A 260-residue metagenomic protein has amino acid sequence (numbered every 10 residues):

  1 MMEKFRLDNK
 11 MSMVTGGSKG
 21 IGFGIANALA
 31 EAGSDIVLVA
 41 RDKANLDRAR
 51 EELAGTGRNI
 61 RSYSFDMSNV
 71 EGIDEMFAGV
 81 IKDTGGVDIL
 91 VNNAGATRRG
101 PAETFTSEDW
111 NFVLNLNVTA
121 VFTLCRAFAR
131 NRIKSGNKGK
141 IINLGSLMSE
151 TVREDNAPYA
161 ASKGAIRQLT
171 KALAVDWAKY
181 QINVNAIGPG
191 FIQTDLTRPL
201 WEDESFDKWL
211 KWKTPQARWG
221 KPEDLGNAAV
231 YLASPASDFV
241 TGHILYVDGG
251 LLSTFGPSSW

Functional and structural regions predicted by a protein language model:
M2-K4, T151, V230, T241-W260: Short C-terminal tail/terminal secondary-structure segment of NAD(P)H-dependent dehydrogenase/reductase domains
S18-G20: Conserved glycine-rich cofactor-binding loop
P101-A102, T106-L114, L210: Substrate-binding pocket helix/loop in short-chain dehydrogenase/reductase
E103, T151-A157, K179, A217 (+1 more regions): Active-site loop immediately N-terminal to the catalytic Tyr-X3-Lys motif of short-chain dehydrogenase/reductase
C125, S162, T170: Active-site helix of classical SDR
R130, V175-K179, D238: Alpha-helical segment proximal to the catalytic Tyr-Lys
S146: Residue(s) in the substrate-gating loop at a strand-loop-helix junction that position the organic substrate next
